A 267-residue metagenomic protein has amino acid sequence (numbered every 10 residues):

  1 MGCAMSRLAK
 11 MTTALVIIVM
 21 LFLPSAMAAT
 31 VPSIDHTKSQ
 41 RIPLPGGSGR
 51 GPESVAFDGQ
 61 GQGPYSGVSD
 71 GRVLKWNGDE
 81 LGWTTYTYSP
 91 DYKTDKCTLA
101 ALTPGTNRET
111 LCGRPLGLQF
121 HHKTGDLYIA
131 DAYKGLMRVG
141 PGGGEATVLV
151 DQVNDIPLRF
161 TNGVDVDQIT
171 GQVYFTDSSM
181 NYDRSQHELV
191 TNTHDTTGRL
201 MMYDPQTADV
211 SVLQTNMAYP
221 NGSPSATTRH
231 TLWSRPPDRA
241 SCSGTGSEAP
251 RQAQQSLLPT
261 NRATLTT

Functional and structural regions predicted by a protein language model:
K10-R41, H194-T197: Blade/loop signatures of beta-propeller domains
A26-G51, K96-N107: A short helix->beta-strand "capping" segment at the edge of beta-propeller domains
A28, Q60-C97, G140-G142: Beta-propeller domains
Q40-V73: Beta-strand-rich domains and repeat architectures in extracellular enzymes and scaffolds, especially beta-propellers
I42-S48, T87-P90, N107-L111, L149-I156 (+2 more regions): Surface loop/turn motifs at the tips and blade-to-blade linkers of beta-strand repeat domains
N77-L81, G140-G144, Y203-A208, G246-R251: Short loop/turn segments that connect beta-strands within beta-propeller blades
A100-L116, H122, D126, A130-T191 (+1 more regions): Asp-box/WD-like beta-propeller blade repeats and closely related beta-sheet repeat scaffolds
